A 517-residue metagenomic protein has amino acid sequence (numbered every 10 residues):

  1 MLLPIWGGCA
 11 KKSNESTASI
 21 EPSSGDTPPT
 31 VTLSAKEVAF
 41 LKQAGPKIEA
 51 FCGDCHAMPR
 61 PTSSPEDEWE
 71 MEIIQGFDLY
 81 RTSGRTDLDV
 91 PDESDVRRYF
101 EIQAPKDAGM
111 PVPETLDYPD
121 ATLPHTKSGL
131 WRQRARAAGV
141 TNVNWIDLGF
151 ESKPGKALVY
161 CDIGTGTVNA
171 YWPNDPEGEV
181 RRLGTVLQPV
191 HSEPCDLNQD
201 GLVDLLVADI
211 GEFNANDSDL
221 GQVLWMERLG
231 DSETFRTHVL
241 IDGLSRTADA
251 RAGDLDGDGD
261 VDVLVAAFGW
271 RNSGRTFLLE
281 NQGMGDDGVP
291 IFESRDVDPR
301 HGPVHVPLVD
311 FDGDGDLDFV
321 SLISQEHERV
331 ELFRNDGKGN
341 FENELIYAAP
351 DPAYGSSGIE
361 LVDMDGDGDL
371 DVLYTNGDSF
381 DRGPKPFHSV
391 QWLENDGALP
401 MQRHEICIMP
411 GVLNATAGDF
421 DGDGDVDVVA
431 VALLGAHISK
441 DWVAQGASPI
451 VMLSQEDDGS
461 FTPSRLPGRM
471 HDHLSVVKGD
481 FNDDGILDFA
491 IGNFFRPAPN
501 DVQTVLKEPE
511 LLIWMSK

Functional and structural regions predicted by a protein language model:
I5-G8: C-terminal motif of bacterial Sec signal peptides marking the signal peptidase cleavage site
A10-K12: Bacterial signal peptide processing site
T17-A18: Intrinsically disordered, low-complexity segments enriched in small/polar and acidic residues
E21-D26: Low-complexity, Pro/Thr/Ser/Glu-rich flexible segments characteristic of extracytoplasmic/periplasmic regions
P29-K517: Beta-propeller-forming repeat regions
